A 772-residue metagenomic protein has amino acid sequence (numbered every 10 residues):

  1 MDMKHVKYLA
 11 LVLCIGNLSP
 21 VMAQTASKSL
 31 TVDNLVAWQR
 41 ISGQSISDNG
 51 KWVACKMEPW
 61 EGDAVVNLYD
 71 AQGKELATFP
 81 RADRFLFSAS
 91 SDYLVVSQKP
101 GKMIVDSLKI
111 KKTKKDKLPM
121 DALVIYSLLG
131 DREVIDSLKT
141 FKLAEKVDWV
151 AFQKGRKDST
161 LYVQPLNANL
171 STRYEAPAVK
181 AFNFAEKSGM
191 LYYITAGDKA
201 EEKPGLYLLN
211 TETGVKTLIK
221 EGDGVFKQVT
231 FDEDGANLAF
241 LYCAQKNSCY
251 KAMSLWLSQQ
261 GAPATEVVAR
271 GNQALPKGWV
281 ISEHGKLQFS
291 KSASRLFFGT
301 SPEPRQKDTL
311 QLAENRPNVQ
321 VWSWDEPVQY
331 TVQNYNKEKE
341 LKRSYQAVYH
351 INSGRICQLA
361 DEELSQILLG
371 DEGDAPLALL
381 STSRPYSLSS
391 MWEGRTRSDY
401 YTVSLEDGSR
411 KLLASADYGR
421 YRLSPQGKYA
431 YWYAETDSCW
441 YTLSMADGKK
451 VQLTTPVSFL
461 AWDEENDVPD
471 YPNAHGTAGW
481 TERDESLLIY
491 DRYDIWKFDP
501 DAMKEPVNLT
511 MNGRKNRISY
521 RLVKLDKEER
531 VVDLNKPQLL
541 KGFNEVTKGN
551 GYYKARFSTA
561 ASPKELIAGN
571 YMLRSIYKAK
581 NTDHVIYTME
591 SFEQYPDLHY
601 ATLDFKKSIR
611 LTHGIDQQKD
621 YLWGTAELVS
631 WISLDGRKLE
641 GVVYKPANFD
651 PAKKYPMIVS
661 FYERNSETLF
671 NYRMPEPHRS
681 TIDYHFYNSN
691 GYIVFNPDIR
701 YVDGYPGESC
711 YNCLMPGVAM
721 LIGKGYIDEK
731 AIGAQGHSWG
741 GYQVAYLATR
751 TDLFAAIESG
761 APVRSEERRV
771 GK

Functional and structural regions predicted by a protein language model:
M1-S27, V763: Bacterial Sec-dependent N-terminal signal peptides
D2, C14, R132, N167 (+1 more regions): Short intrinsically disordered, low-complexity coil segments enriched in acidic
H5-V12, Q44, I576, G704: Alpha-helical transmembrane segments
P20, I46, D308, R673-P675 (+1 more regions): Residues in and immediately flanking transmembrane alpha helices
A23-V585, E590-P596, Y600-A601: Beta-propeller folds
R574-K772: Serine-hydrolase catalytic core recognition
